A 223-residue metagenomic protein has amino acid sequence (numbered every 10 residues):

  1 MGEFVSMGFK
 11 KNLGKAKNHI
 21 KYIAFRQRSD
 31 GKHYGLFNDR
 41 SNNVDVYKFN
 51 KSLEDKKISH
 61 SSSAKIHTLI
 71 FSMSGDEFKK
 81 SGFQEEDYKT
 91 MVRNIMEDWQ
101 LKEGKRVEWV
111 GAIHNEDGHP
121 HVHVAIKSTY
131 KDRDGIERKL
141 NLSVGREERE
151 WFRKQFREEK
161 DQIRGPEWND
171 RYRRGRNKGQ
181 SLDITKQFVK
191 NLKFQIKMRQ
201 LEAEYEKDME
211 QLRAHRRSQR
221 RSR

Functional and structural regions predicted by a protein language model:
M1-R223: N-terminal nicking endonuclease/strand-transfer module with a His-rich metal-binding environment and a catalytic Tyr
